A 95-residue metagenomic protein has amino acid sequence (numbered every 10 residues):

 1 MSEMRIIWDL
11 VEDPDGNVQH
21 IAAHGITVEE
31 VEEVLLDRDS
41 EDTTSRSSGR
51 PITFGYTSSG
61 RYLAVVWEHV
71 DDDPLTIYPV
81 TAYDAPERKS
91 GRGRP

Functional and structural regions predicted by a protein language model:
M1-P95: Ribonuclease/tRNase effector modules and their secretory precursors
